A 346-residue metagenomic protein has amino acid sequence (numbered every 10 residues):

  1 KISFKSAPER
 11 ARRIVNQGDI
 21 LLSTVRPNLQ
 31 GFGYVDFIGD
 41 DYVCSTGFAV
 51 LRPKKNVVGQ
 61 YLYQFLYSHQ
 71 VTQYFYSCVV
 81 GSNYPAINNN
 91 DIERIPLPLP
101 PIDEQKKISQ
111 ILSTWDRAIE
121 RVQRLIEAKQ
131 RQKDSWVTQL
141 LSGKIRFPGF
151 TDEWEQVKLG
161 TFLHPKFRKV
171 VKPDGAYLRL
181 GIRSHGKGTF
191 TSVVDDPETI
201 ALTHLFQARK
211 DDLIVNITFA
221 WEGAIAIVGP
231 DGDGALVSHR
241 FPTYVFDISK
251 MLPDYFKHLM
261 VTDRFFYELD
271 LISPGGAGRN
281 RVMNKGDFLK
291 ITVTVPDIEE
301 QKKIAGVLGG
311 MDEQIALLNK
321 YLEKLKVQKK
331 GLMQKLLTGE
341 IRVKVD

Functional and structural regions predicted by a protein language model:
K1-Q17, C44, G160-K172, G181-L213 (+1 more regions): Sequence-specific dsDNA recognition surfaces
R10-H69, L205-F265, G278, N284-K285: A short beta-sheet element
N28, Y42-G47, V80-D103, A235-R240 (+1 more regions): A short glycine-rich beta-alpha junction/loop motif
S77-V79, K172-L180, L271-S273: Short coil/turn segments at secondary-structure boundaries
R94, I102, R146-V170, K290: Non-catalytic DNA-recognition/assembly elements of restriction-modification systems
I108-I119, F147, I304-I315: Hydrophobic structural patches
T114-V157, K320-D346: Short amphipathic coiled-coil heptad-repeat segments
